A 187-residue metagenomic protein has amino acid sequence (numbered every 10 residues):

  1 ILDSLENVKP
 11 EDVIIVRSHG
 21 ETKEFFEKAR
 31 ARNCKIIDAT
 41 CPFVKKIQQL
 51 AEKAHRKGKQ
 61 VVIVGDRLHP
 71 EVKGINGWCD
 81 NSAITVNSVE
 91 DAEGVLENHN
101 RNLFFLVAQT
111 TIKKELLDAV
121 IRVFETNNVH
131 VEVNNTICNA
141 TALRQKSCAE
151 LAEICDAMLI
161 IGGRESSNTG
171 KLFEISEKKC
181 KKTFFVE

Functional and structural regions predicted by a protein language model:
I1-E187: The feature marks the mature, well-folded catalytic cores of soluble enzymes
